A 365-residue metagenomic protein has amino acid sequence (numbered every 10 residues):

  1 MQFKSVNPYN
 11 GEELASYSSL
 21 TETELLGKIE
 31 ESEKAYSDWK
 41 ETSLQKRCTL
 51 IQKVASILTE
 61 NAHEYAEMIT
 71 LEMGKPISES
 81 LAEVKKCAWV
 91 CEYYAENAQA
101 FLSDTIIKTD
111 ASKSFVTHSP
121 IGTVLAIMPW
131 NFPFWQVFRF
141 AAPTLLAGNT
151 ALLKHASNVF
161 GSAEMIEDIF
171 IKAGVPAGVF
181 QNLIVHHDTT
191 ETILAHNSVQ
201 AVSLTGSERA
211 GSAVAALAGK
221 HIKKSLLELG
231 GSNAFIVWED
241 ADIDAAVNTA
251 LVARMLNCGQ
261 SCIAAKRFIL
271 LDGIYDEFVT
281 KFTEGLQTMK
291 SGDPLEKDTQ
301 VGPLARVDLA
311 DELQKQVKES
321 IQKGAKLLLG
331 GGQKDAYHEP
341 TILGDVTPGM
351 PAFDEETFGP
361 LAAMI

Functional and structural regions predicted by a protein language model:
M1-S112: N-terminal Rossmann-like NAD(P)+-binding subdomain of aldehyde/semialdehyde dehydrogenases
Y9-E12, T49, A177, H196 (+4 more regions): Short glycine-enriched loop/turn motifs at secondary-structure junctions
G11, R47, I69, C91 (+8 more regions): Residue-level signal for inorganic ion chemistry
A15-S19, A35-E41, A126, F235-W238 (+3 more regions): Short, well-ordered beta-strand elements within core beta-sheets of diverse protein domains
E33-Y36, K40, A55-A62, A66 (+14 more regions): Structural signal for hydrophobic packing residues in well-ordered secondary-structure cores of soluble enzyme domains
S103-A245: Rossmann-like NAD(P) dinucleotide-binding subdomain of oxidoreductase/dehydrogenase enzymes
P143, T192-I193, T249, E319 (+1 more regions): Well-formed, non-transmembrane alpha-helical positions, independent of function
R209-T347: ALDH superfamily catalytic-core signature
